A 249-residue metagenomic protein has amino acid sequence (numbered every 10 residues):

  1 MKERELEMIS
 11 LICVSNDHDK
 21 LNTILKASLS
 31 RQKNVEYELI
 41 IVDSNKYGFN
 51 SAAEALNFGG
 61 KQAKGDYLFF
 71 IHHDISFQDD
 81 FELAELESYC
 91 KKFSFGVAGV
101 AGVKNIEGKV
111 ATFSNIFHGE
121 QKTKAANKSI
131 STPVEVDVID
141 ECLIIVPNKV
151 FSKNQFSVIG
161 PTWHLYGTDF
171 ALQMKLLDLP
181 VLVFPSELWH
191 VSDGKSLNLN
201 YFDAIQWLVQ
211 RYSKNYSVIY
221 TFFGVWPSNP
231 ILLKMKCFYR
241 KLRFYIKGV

Functional and structural regions predicted by a protein language model:
E3-L6, I24-Y37, I41: Short, acidic, metal-binding catalytic loop of nucleotide-sugar glycosyltransferases
K46-A63: Glycine-rich, basic loop-to-helix element that forms the pyrophosphate-binding segment of sugar-nucleotide handling
L68: Short aromatic/hydrophobic "clamp" motif used to bind/position activated sugar donors
H72-S76: The conserved acidic donor/metal-binding loop of glycosyltransferases
D80-F113: Conserved donor NDP-sugar-binding/catalytic core segment of glycosyltransferases
A125-V146: A recurrent flexible, glycine/aromatic-enriched loop bordering the glycosyltransferase active site that acts as
S152-Q173, P180-H190, S196: Donor nucleotide-sugar recognition loop
L177-V249: Active-site-adjacent helix/loop segment of glycosyltransferases that harbors family-specific signature motifs
